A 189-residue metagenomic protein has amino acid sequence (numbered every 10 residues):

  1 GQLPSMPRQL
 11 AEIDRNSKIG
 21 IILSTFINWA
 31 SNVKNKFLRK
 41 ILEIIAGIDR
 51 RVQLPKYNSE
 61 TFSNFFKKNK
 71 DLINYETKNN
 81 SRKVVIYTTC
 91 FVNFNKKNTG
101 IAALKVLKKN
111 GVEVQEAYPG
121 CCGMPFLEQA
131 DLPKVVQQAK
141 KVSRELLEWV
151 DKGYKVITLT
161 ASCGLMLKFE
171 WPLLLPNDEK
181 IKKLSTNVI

Functional and structural regions predicted by a protein language model:
G1-I189: Iron-sulfur cluster-binding electron-transfer modules in prokaryotic oxidoreductases
